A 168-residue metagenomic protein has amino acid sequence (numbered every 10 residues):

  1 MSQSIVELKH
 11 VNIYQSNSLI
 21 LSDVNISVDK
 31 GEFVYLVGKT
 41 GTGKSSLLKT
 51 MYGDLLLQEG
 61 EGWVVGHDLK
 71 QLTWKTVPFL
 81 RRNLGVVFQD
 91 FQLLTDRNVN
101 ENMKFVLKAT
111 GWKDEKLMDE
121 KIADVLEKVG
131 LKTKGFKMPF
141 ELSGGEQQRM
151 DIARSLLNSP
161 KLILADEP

Functional and structural regions predicted by a protein language model:
Y52: Helix-to-loop junction immediately C-terminal to a conserved catalytic motif
G60-D68: Conserved ABC transporter NBD signature motif
D68, K104, E115-K134: Conserved ABC ATPase "signature" region
L69-G85, E115: ABC ATPase NBD coupling module
D96-F105: Short coil-to-helix segment of the ABC ATPase nucleotide-binding domain corresponding to the Q-loop/switch region
M138-L142, E146: Conserved ABC ATPase signature
L157-K161, E167: A short, proline-enriched helix->beta-strand linker immediately N-terminal to the Walker B motif in ABC-type P-loop
